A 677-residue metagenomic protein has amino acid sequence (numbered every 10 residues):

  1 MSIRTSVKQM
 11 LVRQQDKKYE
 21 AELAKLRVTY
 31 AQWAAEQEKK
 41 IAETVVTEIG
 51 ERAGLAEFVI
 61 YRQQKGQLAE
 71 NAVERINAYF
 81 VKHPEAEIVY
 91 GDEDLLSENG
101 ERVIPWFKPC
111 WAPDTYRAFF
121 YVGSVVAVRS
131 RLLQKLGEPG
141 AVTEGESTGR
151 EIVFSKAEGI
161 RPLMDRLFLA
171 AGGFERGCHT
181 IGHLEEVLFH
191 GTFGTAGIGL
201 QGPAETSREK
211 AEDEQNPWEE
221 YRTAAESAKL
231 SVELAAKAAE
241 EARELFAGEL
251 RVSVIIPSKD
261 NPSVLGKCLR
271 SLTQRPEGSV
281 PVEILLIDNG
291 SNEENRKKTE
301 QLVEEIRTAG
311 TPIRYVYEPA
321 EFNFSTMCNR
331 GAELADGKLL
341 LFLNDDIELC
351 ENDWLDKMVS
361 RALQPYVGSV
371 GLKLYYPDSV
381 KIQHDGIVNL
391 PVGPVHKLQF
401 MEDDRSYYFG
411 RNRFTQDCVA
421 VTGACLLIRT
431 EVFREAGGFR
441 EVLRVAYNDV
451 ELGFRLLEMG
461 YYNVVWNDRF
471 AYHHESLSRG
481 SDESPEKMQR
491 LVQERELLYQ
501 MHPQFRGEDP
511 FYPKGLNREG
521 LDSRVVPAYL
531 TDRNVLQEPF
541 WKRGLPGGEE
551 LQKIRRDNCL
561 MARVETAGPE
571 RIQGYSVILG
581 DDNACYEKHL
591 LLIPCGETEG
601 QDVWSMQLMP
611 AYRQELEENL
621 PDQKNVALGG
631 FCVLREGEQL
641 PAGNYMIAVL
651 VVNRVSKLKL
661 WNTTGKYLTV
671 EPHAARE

Functional and structural regions predicted by a protein language model:
S2-V46, Q201-V252, D378, G393-D417 (+4 more regions): C-terminal, non-catalytic tails of nucleotide-sugar-dependent glycosyltransferases
I49-E51, E318-A335: Glycine-rich, basic loop-to-helix element that forms the pyrophosphate-binding segment of sugar-nucleotide handling
V59, L340: Short aromatic/hydrophobic "clamp" motif used to bind/position activated sugar donors
K65-G66, L286-T299, A320, E348: A conserved acidic beta->alpha catalytic loop
E70-V103, I347-V392: Conserved donor NDP-sugar-binding/catalytic core segment of glycosyltransferases
K82, R270-P281: Short, acidic, metal-binding catalytic loop of nucleotide-sugar glycosyltransferases
R102-L132, S325-T326, L390-I428: A recurrent flexible, glycine/aromatic-enriched loop bordering the glycosyltransferase active site that acts as
G248, L341, T531-E677: Basic, ligand-binding patches in group-transfer machinery, especially extracytoplasmic/periplasmic segments
